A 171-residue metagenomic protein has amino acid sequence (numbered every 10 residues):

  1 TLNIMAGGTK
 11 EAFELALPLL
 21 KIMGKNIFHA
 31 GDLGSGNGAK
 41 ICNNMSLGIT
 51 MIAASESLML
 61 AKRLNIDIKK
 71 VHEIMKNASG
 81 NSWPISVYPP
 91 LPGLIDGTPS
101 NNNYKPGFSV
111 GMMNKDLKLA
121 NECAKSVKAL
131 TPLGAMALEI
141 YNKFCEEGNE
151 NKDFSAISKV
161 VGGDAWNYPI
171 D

Functional and structural regions predicted by a protein language model:
T1-K21, I27-H29, C42-T50, L58-L64 (+1 more regions): Short beta-strand and adjoining strand-loop segment in the mid-core of the Rossmann-like NAD(P)-dependent dehydrogenase
T9, D32, G80: Short coil/turn segments
K21, I170-D171: ATP-dependent carboxylate/acyl-activation modules
M23-I27, S82-I85: A short secondary-structure junction motif
F28-G31, L133: General beta-strand structural signal in soluble alpha/beta enzymes
S35-D164, Y168: Helical "substrate-binding/catalytic lid" subdomain of Rossmann-like NAD(P)-dependent dehydrogenases/reductases
